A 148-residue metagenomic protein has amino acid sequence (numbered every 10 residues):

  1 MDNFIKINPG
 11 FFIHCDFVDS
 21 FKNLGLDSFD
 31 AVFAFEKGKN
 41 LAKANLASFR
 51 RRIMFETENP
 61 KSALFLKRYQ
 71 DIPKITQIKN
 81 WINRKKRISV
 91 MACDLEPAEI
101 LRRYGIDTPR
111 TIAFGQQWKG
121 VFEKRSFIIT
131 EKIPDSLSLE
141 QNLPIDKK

Functional and structural regions predicted by a protein language model:
M1-K43: Juxta-kinase regulatory segment immediately upstream of eukaryotic protein kinase catalytic domains
N3, G10-F11, A113, K132 (+1 more regions): Residue-level preference for alpha-helix termini and adjacent loops
S28-L139: Conserved ATP-binding subdomain of kinase catalytic cores across diverse folds
A47, K147-K148: Proteins with a high burden of low-complexity, intrinsically disordered sequence enriched in S/T/G/P/A and R, requiring
S138-K147: AlphaC helix of the protein kinase catalytic domain
